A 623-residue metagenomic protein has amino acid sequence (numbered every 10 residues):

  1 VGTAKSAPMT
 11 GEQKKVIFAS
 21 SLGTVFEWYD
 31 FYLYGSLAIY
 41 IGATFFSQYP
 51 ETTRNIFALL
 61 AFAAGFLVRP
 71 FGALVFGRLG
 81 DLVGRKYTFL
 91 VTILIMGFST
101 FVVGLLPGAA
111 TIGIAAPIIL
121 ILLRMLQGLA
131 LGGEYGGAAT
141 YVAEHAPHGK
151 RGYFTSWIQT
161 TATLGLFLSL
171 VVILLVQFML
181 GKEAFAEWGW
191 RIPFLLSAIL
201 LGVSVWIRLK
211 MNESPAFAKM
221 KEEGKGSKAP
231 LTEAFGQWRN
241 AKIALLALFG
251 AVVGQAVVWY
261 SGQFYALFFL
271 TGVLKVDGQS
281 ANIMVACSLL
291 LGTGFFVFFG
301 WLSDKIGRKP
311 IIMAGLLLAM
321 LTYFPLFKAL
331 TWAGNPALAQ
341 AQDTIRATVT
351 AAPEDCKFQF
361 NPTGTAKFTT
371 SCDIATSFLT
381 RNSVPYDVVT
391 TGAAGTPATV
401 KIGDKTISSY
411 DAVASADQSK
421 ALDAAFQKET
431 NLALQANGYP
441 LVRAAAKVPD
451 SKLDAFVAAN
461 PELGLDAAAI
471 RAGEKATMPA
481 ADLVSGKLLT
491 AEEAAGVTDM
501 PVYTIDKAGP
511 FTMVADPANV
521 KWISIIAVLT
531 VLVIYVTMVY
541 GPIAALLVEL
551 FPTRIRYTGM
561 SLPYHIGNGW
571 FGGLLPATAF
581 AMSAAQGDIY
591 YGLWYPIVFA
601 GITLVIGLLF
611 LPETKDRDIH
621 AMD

Functional and structural regions predicted by a protein language model:
Y34-G35, N240-S288, F327, E354-V389 (+5 more regions): Extracytoplasmic gate region of multi-pass secondary transporters
A38-F71: Extracellular/periplasmic helix-loop-helix junction of adjacent transmembrane segments in MFS-like secondary
S47, L94-G113, L318-A337, P510-P517: C-terminal ends and interior cores of transmembrane alpha-helices in multi-pass membrane transporters/permeases
L59-R78, G97-S99, L164, A286-F299: Central cavity-lining transmembrane alpha-helices of secondary-active solute carriers, predominantly the Major
L82-L94, K305-L316: Cytoplasmic membrane-interface "Motif A"-like loop-to-helix N-cap segments of 12-TM Major Facilitator Superfamily
L106, I112-G132, A337-P353, N519-M538: Hydrophobic core of transmembrane alpha-helices in multi-pass small-molecule transporters, especially MFS/SLC-type
A130, G152-Q177, L200, L326 (+1 more regions): Glycine-rich segments within core transmembrane alpha-helices of 12-TM secondary carriers
A162-R208: Helix-loop-helix hairpin linking two adjacent transmembrane segments in secondary transporters
